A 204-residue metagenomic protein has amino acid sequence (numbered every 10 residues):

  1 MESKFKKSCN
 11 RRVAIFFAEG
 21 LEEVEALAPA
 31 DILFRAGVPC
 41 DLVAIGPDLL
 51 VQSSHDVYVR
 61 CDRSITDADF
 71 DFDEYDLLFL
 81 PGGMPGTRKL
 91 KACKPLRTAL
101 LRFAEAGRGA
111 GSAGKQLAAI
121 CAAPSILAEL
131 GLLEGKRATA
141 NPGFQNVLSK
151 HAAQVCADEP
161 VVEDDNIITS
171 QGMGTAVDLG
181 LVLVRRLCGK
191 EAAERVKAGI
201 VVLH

Functional and structural regions predicted by a protein language model:
E2-F17, L21, I32-D41, D62-R63 (+1 more regions): Active-site-adjacent pocket-lining segments in enzyme domains
V43-R63: N-terminal beta-loop-helix "entrance" segment that forms/cooperates in small-molecule cofactor or anionic ligand
